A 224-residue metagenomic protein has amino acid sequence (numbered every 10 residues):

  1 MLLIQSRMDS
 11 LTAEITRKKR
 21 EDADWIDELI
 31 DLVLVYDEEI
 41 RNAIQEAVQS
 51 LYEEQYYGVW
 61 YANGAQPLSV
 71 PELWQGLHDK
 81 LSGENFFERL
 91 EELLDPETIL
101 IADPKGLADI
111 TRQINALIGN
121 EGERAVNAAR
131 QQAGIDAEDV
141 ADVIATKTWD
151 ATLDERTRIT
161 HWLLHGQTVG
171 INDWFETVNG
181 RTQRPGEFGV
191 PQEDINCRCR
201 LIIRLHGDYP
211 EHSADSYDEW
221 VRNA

Functional and structural regions predicted by a protein language model:
M1-V140, R204-A224: N-terminal leader/targeting and assembly helices and adjacent pre-domain segments
D109-A214: Acidic, glycine-rich two-metal-ion catalytic cores of nucleic acid-processing enzymes
